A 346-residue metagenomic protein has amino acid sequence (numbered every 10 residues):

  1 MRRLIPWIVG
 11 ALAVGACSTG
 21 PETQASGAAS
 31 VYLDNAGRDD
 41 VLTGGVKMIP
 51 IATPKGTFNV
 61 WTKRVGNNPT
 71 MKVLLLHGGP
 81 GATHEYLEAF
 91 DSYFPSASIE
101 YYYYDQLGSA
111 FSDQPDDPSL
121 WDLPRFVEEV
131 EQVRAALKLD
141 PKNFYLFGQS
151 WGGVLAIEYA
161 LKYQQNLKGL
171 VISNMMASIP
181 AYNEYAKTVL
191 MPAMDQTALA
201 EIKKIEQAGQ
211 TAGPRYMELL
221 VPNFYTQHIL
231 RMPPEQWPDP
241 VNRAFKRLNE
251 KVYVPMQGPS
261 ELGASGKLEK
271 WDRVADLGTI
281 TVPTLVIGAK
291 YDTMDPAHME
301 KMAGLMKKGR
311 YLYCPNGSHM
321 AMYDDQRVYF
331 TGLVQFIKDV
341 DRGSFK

Functional and structural regions predicted by a protein language model:
N35-N59: N-terminal cap/lid segment of alpha/beta-hydrolase-fold proteins
K55-Q114: Conserved HGGG/HGGXW glycine-rich cap/lid loop of the alpha/beta-hydrolase fold
Q106-F147, W151: Active-site loop/oxyanion-hole signature of alpha/beta-hydrolase fold enzymes
K142-Y185: Conserved hydrolase catalytic core segment
L170-T211: Flexible "cap/lid" loop of the alpha/beta hydrolase fold
T197-G278, V282: Alpha/beta-hydrolase
V274-G317: Conserved loop-alpha-helix segment in the C-terminal half of the alpha/beta-hydrolase fold that carries the catalytic
K308-K346: Catalytic active-site module of serine/aspartate enzymes centered on a nucleophile-bearing elbow/loop
